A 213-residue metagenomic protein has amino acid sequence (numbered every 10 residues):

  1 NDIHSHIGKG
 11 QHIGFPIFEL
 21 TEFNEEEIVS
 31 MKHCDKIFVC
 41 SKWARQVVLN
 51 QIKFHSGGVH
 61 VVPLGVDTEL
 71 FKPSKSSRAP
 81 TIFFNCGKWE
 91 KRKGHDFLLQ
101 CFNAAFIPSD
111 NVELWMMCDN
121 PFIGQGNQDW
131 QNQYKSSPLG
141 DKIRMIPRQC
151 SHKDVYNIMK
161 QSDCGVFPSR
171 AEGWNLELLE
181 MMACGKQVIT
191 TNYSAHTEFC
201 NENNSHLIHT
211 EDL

Functional and structural regions predicted by a protein language model:
W43, G65: Carbohydrate-associated surface elements
S77-K93, L99-N103, L114-M116: Conserved donor-binding/catalytic core segment of Leloir-type glycosyltransferases
N127-K153: Nucleotide-activated donor-binding/catalytic signature segment of Leloir-type glycosyltransferases, i.e., the conserved
N157-S162: Short alpha-helical donor nucleotide-sugar binding micro-motif in glycosyltransferases
R170: Aromatic "clamp/platform" in nucleotide-sugar-dependent glycosyltransferases that forms part of the donor/acceptor
N175-L178, Y193: Short glycine/serine-rich donor-binding loops of glycosyltransferases
Q187-T190, H206-L207: Short hydrophobic beta-strand element within catalytic cores of glycosyltransferases and related nucleotide-activated
T197-L213: Change "using UDP/GDP/dTDP sugars" to "using nucleotide sugars
